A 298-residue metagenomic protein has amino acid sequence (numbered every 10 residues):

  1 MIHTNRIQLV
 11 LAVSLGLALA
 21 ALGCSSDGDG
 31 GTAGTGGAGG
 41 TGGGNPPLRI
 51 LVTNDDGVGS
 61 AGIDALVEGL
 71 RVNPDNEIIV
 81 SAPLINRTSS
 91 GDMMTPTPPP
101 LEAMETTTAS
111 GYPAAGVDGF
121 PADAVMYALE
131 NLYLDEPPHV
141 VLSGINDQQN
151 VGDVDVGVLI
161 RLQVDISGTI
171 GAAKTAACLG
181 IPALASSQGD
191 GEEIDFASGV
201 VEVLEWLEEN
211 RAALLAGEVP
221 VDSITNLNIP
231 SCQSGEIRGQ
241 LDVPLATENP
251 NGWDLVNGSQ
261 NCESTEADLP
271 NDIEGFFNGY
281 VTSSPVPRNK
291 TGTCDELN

Functional and structural regions predicted by a protein language model:
M1-R6: N-terminal secretory signal peptides that target proteins for export/translocation
V10-A21: Bacterial N-terminal signal peptides
L19-P46: Ser/Thr-rich, Pro/Gly/Ala-heavy low-complexity intrinsically disordered linkers and tails of secreted extracellular
P46, I50, E68-E130: A cross-family phosphate/adenosyl-ligand binding-site feature
P46, P137, S143-K174, C178-L184 (+1 more regions): Active-site histidine-anchored catalytic micro-motif
T53-D56, S81-N86, V117-F120, S143-D147 (+6 more regions): Active-site-proximal beta-strand/loop segments in catalytic clefts of secreted hydrolases
V58, G62-L70, M126, N131-Y133 (+1 more regions): Mobile, glycine-rich extracellular loop/lid and propeptide segments that shape or gate substrate/ligand access
S90, A197-N298: Electrostatically charged, flexible surface regions
